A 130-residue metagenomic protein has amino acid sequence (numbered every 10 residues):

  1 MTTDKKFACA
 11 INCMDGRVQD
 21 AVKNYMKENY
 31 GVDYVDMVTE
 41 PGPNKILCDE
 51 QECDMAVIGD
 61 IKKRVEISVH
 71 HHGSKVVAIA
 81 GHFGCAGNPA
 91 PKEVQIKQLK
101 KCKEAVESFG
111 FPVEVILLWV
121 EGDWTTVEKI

Functional and structural regions predicted by a protein language model:
M1-V22, Y30-D33, P41-V57, I61 (+2 more regions): Divalent-metal-activated hydrolytic enzyme cores
I79: Donor-sugar nucleotide-binding helix/loop cap in glycosyltransferases
H82: Acidic/histidine-rich, metal-coordinating catalytic segments
